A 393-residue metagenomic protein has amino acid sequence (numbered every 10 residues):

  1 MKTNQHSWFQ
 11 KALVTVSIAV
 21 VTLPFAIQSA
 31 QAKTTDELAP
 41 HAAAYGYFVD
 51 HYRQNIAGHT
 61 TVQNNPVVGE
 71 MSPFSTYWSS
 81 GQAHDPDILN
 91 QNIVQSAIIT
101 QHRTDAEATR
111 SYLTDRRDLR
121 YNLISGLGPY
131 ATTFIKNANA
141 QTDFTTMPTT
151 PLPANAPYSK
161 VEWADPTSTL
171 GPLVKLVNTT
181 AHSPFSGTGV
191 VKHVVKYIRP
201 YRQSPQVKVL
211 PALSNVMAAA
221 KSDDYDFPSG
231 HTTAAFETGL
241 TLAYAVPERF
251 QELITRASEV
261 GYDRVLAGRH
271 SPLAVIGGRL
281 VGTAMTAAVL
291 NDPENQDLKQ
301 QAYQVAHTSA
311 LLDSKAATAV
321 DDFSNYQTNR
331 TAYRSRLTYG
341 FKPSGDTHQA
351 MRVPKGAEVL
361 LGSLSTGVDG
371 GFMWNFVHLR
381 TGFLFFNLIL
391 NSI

Functional and structural regions predicted by a protein language model:
M1, T15, Q28-Q31: Extended, solvent-exposed polar beta/coil surface segments
T3-V16: Bacterial N-terminal signal peptides that target proteins for export
V21-S29: C-terminal segment of classical bacterial N-terminal signal peptides
K33-L266, T331-I393: Hydrophobic alpha-helical bundle signature of multipass membrane enzymes
H231-A235, V265-K299: Alpha-helical transmembrane segments that form the membrane-embedded catalytic/substrate-binding core of multi-pass
Q251-S258, N295-V305: Short alpha-helical "patches" and their helix-cap loops
Y303-A316: Extended charged low-complexity segments that act as oligomerization/scaffolding linkers
